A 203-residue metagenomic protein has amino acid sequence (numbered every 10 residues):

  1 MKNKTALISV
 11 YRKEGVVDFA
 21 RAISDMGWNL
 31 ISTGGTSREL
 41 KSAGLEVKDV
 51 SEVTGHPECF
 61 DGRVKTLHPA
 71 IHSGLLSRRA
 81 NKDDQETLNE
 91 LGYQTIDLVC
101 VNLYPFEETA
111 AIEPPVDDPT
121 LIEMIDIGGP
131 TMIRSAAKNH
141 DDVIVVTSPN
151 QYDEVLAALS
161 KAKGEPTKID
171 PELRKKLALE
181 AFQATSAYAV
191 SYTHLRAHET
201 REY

Functional and structural regions predicted by a protein language model:
M1-S32, T36-D49: N-terminal glycine-/serine-/threonine-rich phosphate-binding loop
K2-T5, M26-W28, A43-E46, P69-H72 (+7 more regions): Short coil/turn connectors at secondary-structure junctions
I8, N29-G34, D49-E52, S77 (+4 more regions): General beta-strand structural signal in soluble alpha/beta enzymes
G35-F106: Glycine-rich nucleotide/cofactor/substrate-binding loop typically near the N-terminus or early in the first domain
V101-T120, I127, T131-G164, K168: A short, charged helix-loop
A181: Short acidic-hydrophobic catalytic motif
T193-E202: Conserved small/polar residues in nucleotide/adenosyl-binding loops
